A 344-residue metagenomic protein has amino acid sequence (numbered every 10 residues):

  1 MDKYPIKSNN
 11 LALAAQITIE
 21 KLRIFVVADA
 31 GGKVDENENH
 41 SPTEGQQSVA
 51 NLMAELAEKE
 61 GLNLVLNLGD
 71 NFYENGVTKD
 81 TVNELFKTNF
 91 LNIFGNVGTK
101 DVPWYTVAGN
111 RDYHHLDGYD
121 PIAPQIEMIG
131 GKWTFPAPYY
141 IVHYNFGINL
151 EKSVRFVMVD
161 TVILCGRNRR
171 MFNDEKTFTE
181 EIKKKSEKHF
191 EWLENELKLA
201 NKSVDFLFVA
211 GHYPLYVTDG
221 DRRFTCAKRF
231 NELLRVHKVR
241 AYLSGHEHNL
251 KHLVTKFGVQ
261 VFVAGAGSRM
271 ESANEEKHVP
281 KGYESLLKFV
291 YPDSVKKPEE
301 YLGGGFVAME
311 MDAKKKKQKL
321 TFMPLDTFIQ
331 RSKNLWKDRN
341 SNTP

Functional and structural regions predicted by a protein language model:
M1-E84, K188, N195: N-terminal active-site segment of His-dependent metallophosphoesterases
Y4-I6, N37-E38, E74-L207, D221-R222 (+2 more regions): Extended active-site neighborhood of metal-dependent phosphoesterases/phosphodiesterases
I24-V26, V65-N67, T106, V209 (+1 more regions): Residue-level marker for buried hydrophobic side chains located in beta-strands that build the well-ordered beta-sheet
V27-A30, L66-D70, V159-V162, H212 (+1 more regions): Short loop/turn segments at strand-loop or loop-helix junctions that form parts of catalytic or ligand-binding pockets
A28, I163, G265, A313 (+1 more regions): A mature extracytoplasmic/lumenal domain signature
Y213-P214, M270: C-terminal structured domain segments across diverse proteins
V217-T218: Beta-propeller domains
L287-P344: A short C-terminal boundary segment appended to hydrolase-like catalytic domains
